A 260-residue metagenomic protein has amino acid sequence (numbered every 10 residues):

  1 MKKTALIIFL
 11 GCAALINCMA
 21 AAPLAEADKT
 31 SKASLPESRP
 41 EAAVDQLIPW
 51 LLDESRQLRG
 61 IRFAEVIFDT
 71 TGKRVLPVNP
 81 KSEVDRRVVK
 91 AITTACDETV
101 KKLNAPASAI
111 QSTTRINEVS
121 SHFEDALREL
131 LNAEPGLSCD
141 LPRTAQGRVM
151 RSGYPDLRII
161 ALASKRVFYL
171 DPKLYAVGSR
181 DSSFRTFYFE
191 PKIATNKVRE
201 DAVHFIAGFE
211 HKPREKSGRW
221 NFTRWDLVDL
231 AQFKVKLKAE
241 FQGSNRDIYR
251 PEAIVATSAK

Functional and structural regions predicted by a protein language model:
M1-I8: Bacterial N-terminal signal peptides that target proteins for export
I8-N17: Bacterial N-terminal signal peptides
N17-A27: Bacterial Sec-dependent signal peptides at the C-terminal "C-region" and cleavage site
D28-A126: Interdomain/boundary linker segments immediately adjacent to catalytic/signaling cores
E124, R128-I160, S164: A short acidic/basic microdomain associated with nuclease active sites
L157-I159, F168-A176: Conserved catalytic cores of phosphodiester-cleaving nucleases, focusing on short active-site segments
Y175-H211: Short, charged, amphipathic alpha-helix that recurs within catalytic cores of restriction-modification and other
K197-A259: Domain-level recognition of nuclease-like catalytic cores that cleave nucleotide substrates
